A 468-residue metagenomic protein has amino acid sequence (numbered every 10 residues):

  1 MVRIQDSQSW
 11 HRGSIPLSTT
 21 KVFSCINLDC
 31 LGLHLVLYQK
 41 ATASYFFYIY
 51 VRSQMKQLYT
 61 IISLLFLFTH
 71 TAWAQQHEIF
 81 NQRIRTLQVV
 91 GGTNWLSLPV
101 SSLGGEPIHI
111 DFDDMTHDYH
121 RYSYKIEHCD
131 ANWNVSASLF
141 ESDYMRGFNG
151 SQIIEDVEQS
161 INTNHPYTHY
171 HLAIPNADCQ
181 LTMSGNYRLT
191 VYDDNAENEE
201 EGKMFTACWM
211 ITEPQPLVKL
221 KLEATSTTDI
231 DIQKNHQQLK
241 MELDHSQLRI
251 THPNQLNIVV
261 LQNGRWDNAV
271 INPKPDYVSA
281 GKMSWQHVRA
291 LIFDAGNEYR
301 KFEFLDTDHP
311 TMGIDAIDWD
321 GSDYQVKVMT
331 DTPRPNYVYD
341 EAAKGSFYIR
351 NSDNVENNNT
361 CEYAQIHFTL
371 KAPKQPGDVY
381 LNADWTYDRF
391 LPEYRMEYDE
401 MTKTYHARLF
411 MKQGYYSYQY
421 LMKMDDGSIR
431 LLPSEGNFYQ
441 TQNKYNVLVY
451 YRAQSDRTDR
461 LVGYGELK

Functional and structural regions predicted by a protein language model:
M1-I4, Q8, G13: Short, positively charged low-complexity motifs
C25, D29-Q76: Bacterial Sec-dependent N-terminal signal peptides
F80-D130, D231-L243, D353-F368: Contiguous beta-strand segments within globular domains
A131-W133, C179, D193-M204, R265-W266 (+2 more regions): Short acidic/polar inter-strand loop motif in beta-rich domains
M145-Y170, W266-P273, V278, Q365-Q413 (+1 more regions): Aromatic-rich carbohydrate-binding modules that target alpha-glucans
P166-D194: Ligand-binding face of N-terminal immunoglobulin V-set domains in extracellular IgSF glycoproteins
I211-K234, Y439-V462: Low-complexity, Pro/Ser/Thr- and charge-rich linker/hinge segments at domain boundaries
V326-Q375, L461-K468: Basic K/R-rich, polyanion-interacting modules in nucleoproteins and related proteins
